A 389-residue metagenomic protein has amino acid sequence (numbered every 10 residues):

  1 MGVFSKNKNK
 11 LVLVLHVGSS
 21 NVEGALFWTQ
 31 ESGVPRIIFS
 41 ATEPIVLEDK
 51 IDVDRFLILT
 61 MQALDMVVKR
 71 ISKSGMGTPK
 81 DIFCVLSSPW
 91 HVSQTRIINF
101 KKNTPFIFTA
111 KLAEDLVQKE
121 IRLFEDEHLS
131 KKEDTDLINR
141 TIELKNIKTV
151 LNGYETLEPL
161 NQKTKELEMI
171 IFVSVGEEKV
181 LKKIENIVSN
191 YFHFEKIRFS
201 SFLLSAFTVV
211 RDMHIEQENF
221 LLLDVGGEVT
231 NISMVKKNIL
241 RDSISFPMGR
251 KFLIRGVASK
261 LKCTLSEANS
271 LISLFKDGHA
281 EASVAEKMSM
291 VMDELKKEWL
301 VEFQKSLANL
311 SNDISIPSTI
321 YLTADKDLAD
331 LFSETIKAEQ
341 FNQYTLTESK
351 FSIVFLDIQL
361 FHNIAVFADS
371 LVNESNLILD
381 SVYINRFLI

Functional and structural regions predicted by a protein language model:
M1-N21, A25-D81, L86-F220, S289-D293 (+5 more regions): Nucleotide/phosphate-binding catalytic cleft detector across ATP-hydrolyzing and phosphate-transferring enzymes
H16, S245, A324: Small/polar loops that bind or transfer phosphate-bearing groups
V85-S87, S233-V235, T323-D325, V354-I358: Generic beta-strand/beta-sheet core signal
V209-S273: Acidic, glycine-rich loop-and-beta core segments that form the ion-binding/anion-interacting portion of active sites
L261-E298: A mobile "lid/hinge" subdomain adjacent to the ATP/sugar-phosphate binding pocket shared across diverse ATP-dependent
V301: P-loop NTPase catalytic cores that bind/hydrolyze ATP
K350-I364: Short, flexible loop segments at boundaries between secondary-structure elements
